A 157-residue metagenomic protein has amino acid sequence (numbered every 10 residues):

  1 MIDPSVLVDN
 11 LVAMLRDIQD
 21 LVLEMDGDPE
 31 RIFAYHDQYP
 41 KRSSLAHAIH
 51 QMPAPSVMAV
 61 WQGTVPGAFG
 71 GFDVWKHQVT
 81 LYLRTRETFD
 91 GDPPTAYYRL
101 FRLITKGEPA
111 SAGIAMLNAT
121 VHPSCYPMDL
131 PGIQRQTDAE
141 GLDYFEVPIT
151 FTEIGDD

Functional and structural regions predicted by a protein language model:
M1-Y39, A46-D157: Charged, amphipathic alpha-helical segments and their flanking helix caps
